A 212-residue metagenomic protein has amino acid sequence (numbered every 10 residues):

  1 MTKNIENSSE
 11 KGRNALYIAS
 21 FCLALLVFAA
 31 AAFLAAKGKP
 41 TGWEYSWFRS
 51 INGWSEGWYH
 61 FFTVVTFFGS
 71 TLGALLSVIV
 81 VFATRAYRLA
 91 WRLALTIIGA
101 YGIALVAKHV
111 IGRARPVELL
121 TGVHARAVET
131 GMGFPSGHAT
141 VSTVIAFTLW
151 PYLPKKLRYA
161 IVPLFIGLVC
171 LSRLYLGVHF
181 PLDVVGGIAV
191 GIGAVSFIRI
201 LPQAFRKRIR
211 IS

Functional and structural regions predicted by a protein language model:
M1-G73, K108-A127: N-terminal transmembrane-helix/juxtamembrane module of multi-pass inner/ER membrane proteins
K3, N7, L120-S212: Membrane-embedded catalytic cores of phosphoryl/pyrophosphoryl-handling enzymes
N14-A24, S77-I103: Interfacial segments of alpha-helical transmembrane regions
V27-A32, I98-V106, F165-V178: Aromatic-anchored segments of alpha-helical transmembrane domains
A35-K39, T84-R85, I111-R115, P154 (+1 more regions): Short helix-capping/hinge motifs at transmembrane helix termini and TM-loop junctions
G57-W58, A86-A90, P154-A160: Membrane-helix interface segments
A74-R85, S142, A146-W150: Hydrophobic, aromatic-rich transmembrane alpha-helices and their immediate juxtamembrane boundary segments
A94-L120, H179-G193: Hydrophobic alpha-helical transmembrane segments of integral membrane proteins
